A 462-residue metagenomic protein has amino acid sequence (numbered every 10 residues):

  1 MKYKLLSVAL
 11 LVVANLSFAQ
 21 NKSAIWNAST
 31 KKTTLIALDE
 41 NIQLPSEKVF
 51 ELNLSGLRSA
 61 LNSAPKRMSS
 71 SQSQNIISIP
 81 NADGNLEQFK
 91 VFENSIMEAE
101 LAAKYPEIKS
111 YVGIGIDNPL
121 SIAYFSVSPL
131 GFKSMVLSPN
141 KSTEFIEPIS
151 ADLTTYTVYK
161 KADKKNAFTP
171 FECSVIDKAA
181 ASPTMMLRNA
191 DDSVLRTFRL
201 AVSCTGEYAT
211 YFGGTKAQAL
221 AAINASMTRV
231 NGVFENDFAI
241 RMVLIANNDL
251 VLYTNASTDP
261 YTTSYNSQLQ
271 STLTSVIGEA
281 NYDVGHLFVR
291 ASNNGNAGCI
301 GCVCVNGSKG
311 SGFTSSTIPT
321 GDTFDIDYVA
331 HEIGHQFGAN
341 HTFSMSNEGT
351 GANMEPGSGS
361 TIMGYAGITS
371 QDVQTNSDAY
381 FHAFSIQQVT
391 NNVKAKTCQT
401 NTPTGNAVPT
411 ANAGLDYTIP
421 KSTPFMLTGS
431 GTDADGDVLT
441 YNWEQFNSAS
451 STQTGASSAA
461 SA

Functional and structural regions predicted by a protein language model:
M1-A24: Bacterial Sec-dependent N-terminal signal peptides
Q20-S150, Y265-Q268: N-terminal prosegments of processed precursors
N21-W26, T30-I36, T154-G301: Fold-level signature of zinc-dependent metallopeptidase catalytic domains
V243, N442-A462: Exoplasmic/lumenal beta-rich domain surfaces
I245-S267, V305-Y380, Q453: The catalytic-center signature of Zn2+-dependent metalloproteases
V393-T410: Proline/serine/threonine-rich low-complexity linkers at boundaries of modular beta-sandwich domains
Y417-F425: Short, solvent-exposed loop/linker segments at the N-terminal edge of repeated beta-sheet extracellular domains
I419, S430-D435, N447: Extracellular acidic, Ser/Thr/Pro-rich low-complexity tracts
